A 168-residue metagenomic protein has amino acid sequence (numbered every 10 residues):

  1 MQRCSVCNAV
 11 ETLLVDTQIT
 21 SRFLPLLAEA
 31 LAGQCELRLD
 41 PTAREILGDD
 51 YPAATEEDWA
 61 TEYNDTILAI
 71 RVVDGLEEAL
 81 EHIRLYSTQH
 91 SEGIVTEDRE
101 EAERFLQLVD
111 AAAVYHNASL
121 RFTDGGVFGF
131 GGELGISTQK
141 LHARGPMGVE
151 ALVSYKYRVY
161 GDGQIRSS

Functional and structural regions predicted by a protein language model:
M1, V15, A32-E36, G75 (+2 more regions): Short helix-capping and hinge/turn segments at secondary-structure transitions, especially at repeat and domain
M1-D65, H116: ALDH superfamily catalytic-core signature
C4, N8, C35, R71 (+2 more regions): Residue-level signal for secondary-structure boundary elements
T12-V15, D65-D74, Q89-V95: Short, well-ordered beta-strand elements within core beta-sheets of diverse protein domains
L26, L76, E81-S167: C-terminal core of ALDH-fold dehydrogenases
C35, T66-L68, F130-G132: Change "...and in nucleic-acid phosphodiester-cleaving endonucleases..." to "...and in nucleic-acid processing enzymes
W59-D74, E78-L85: Active-site pocket-lining segment
